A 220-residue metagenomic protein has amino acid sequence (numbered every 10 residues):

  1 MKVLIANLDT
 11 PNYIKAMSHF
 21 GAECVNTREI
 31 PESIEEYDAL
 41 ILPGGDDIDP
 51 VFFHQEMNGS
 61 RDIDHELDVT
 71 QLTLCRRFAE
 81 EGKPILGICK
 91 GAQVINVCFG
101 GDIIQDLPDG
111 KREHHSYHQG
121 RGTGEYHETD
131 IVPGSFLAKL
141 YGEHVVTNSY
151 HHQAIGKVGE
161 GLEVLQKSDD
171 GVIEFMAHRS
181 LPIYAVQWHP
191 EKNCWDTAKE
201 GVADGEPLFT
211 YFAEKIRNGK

Functional and structural regions predicted by a protein language model:
M1-L86, N96-I104, P108-F136, L140 (+5 more regions): N-terminal beta1-alpha1 cap of cysteine-dependent amidohydrolase-like domains
C89: Conserved G/P- and acidic residue-centered "switch" motifs that form tight phosphate/ATP-binding loops in soluble
Q93: Cytosolic ligand/metal-binding cores
G142-H144: Catalytic cores of DNA base-excision repair glycosylases
T147, Q166-K167: Short beta-strand
T147-H152, M176: Short catalytic/ligand-gating loop segments at beta-alpha or beta-beta junctions within enzyme catalytic domains
